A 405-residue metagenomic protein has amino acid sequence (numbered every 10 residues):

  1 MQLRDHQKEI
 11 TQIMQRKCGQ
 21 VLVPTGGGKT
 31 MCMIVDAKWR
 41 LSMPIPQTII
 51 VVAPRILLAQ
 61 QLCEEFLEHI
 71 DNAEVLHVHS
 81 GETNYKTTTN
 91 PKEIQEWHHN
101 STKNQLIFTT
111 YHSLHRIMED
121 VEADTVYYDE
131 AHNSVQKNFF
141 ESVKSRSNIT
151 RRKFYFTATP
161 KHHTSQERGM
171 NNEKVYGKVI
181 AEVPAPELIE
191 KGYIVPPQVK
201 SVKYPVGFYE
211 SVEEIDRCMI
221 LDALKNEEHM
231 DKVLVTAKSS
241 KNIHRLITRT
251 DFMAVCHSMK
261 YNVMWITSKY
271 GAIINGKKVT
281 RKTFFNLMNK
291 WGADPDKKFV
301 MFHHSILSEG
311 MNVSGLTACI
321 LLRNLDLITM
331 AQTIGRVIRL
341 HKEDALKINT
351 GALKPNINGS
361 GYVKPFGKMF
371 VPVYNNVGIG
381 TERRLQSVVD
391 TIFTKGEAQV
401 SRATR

Functional and structural regions predicted by a protein language model:
M1-L22: Conserved pre-motif I regulatory segment
R16-D36: Walker A/P-loop
T30-V35, I45-E68, K238-I247: Conserved Walker A/P-loop ATP-binding site and its immediately adjacent core in helicase/helicase-like ATPase domains
L57-N90: Conserved helix-turn-beta segment of the N-terminal RecA-like "Helicase ATP-binding" lobe in SF1/SF2 helicases
W97-V143, H303-S305: Conserved RecA-like ASCE ATPase "motif II neighborhood" in helicase/translocase motors
N133-I194: Post-DEXD/H (motif II) to motif III coupling segment of the RecA-like Helicase ATP-binding lobe
K178-T250: Conserved interdomain linker/interface between the two RecA-like ATPase lobes of SF2 helicase motors
Y270-V400: Conserved RecA-like P-loop NTPase helicase motor core
